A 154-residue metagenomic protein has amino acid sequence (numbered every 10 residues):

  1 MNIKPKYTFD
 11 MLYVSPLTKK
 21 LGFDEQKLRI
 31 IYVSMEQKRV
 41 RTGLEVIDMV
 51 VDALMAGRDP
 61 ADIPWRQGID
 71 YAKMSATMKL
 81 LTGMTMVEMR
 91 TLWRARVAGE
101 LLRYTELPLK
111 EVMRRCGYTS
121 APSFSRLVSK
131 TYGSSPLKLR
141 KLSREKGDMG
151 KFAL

Functional and structural regions predicted by a protein language model:
M1-K73, K79-L81, T85, E100-R126 (+1 more regions): Alpha-helical bundle regulatory/interaction domains
E88-L92: Short, basic-rich loop-to-helix N-cap that marks the start of a DNA-contacting helix
